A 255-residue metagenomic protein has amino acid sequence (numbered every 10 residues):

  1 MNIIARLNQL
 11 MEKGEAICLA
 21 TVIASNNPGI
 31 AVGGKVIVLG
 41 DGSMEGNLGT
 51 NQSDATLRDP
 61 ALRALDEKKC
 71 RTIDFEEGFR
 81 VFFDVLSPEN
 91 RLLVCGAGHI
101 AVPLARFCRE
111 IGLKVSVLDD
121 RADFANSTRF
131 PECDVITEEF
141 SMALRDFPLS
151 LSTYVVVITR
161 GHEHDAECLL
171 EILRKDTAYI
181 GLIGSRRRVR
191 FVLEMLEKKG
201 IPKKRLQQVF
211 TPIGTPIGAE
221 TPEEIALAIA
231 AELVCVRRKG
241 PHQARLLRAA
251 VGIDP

Functional and structural regions predicted by a protein language model:
M1-D120, F124-I136, F147-Y154, R188 (+2 more regions): Segments forming oxygen-rich coordination pockets for charged ligands
F107, E167-I172: A short acidic, amphipathic alpha-helical/loop segment
V135-T137, D176-I183, P202-V209: Short hydrophobic/aromatic-enriched beta-strand-loop microsegments
E138-A143: Conserved SAM/SAH-binding loop
L144, L151, K198-V209: Short acidic, glycine/proline-enriched helix-loop-strand junctions
Y154, T159, L170-M195: ADP-ribose/adenylate-binding Rossmann-like module
H162-A166: Beta-loop-alpha module in the N-terminal Rossmann-like domain of NAD(P)-dependent dehydrogenases, especially those
S185, K204-C235: Active-site capping/gating segments
